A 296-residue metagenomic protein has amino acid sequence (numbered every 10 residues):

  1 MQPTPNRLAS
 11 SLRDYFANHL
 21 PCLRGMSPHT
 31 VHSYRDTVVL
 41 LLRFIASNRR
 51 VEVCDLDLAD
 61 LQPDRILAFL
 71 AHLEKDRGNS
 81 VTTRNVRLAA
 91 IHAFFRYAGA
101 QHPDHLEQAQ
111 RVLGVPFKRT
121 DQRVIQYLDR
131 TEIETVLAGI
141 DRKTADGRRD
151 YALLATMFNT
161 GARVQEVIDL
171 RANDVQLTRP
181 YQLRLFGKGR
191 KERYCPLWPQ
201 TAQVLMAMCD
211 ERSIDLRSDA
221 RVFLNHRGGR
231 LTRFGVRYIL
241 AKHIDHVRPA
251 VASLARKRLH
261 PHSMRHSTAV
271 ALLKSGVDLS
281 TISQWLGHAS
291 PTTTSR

Functional and structural regions predicted by a protein language model:
M1-R296: Conserved catalytic core of the tyrosine transesterase superfamily
